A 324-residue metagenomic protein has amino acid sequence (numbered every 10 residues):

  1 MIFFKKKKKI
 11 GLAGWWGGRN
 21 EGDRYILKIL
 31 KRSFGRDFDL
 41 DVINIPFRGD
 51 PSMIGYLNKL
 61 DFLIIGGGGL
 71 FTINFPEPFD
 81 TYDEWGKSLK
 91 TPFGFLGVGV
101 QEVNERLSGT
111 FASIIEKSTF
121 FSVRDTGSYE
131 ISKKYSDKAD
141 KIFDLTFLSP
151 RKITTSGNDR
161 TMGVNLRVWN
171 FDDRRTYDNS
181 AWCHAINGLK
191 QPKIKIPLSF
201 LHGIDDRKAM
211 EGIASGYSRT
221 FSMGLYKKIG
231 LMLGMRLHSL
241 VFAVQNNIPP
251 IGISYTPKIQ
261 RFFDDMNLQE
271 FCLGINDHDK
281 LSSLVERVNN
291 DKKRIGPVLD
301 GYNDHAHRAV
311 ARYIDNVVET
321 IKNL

Functional and structural regions predicted by a protein language model:
M1-L324: Active-site anion-handling motifs in enzyme catalytic cores
